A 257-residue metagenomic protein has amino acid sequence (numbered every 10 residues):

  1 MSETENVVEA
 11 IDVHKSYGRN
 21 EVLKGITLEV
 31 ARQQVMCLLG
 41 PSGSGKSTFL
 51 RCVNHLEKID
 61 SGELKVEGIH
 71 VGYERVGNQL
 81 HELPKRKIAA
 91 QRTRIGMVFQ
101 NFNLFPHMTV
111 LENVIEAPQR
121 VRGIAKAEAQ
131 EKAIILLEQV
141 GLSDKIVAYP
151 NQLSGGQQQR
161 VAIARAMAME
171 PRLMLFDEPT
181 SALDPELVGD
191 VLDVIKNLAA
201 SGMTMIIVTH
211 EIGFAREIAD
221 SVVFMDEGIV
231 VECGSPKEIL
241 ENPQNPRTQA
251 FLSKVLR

Functional and structural regions predicted by a protein language model:
G62-V76: Conserved ABC transporter NBD signature motif
M108-E116: Short coil-to-helix segment of the ABC ATPase nucleotide-binding domain corresponding to the Q-loop/switch region
Y149-L153, Q157: Conserved ABC ATPase signature
A168-R172: A short, proline-enriched helix->beta-strand linker immediately N-terminal to the Walker B motif in ABC-type P-loop
M174-D177: Catalytic Walker B motif of ABC-type/P-loop ATPase nucleotide-binding domains
C233-G234: ABC ATPase "signature
